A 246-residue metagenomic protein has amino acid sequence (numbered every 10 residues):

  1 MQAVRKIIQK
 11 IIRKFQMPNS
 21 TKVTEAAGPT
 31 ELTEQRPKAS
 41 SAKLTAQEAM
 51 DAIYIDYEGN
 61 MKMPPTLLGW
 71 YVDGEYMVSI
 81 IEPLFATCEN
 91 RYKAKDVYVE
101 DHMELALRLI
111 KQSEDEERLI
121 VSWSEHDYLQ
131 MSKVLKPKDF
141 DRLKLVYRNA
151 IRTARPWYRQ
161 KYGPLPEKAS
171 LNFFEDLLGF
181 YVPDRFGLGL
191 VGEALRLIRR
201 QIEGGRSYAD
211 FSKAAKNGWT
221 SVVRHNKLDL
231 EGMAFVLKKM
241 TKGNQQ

Functional and structural regions predicted by a protein language model:
M1-A52: N-terminal accessory regions of nucleic-acid-interacting proteins
I7-K10, L105-R108, Q112, L197 (+1 more regions): Charge-rich, solvent-exposed alpha-helical interaction surfaces
E31-S113: Conserved RNase H-like, two-metal-ion catalytic cores of nucleic-acid enzymes
D56-E58, D127, N149, D229: Acidic active-site catalytic centers that drive phospho-/nucleotidyl reactions and related ester hydrolyses
E82-L178, G189: Conserved DEDDh/DEDDy metal-dependent 3′-5′ exonuclease domain
L177-Q246: Acidic, Mg2+-coordinating catalytic module of metal-dependent nucleases/exonucleases that use a two-metal-ion mechanism
